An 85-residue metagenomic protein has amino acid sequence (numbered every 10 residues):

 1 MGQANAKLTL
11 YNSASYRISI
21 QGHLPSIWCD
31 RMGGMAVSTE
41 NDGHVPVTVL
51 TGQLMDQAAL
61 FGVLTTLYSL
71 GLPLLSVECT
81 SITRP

Functional and structural regions predicted by a protein language model:
M1-P85: Long, contiguous binding/interaction regions
